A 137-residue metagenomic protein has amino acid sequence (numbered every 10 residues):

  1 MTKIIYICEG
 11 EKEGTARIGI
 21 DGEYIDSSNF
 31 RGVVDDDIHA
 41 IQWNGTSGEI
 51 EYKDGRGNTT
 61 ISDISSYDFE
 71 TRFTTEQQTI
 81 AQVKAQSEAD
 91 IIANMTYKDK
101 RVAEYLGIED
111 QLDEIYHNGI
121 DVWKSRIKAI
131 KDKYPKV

Functional and structural regions predicted by a protein language model:
T2-K3, G14-S27, H39-E49, K53-V137: A preference for well-ordered globular domain cores that mediate specific macromolecular interactions or catalysis
I5-I7: Polar, glycine-rich mid-to-C-terminal structural blocks that act as macromolecule-binding/assembly scaffolds
